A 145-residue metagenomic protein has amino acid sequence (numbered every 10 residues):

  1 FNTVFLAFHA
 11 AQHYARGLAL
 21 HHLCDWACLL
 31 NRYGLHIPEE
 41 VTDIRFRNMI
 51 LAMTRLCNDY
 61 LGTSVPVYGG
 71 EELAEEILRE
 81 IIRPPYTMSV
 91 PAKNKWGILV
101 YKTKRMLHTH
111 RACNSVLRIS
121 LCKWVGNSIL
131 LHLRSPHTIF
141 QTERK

Functional and structural regions predicted by a protein language model:
F1-K145: The feature captures the alpha-helical scaffold/lid subdomain characteristic of nucleotidyltransferase
